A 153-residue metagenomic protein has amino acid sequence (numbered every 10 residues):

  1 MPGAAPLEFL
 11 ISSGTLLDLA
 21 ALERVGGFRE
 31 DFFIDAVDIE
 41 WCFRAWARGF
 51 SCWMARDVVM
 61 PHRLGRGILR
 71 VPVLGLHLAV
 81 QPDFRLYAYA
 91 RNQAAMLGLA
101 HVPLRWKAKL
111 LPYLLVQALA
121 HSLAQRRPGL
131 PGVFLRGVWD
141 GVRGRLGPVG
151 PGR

Functional and structural regions predicted by a protein language model:
M1-L17, R24: A recurrent flexible, glycine/aromatic-enriched loop bordering the glycosyltransferase active site that acts as
T15, A21-G26, D31-P61: A short, conserved alpha-helix in the catalytic core of glycosyltransferases
V37, R85, L130: Conserved acidic
A55-H77: Active-site donor/metal-binding and catalytic loop motifs of nucleotide-sugar-dependent glycosylation enzymes
G75-Y87: A short acidic, glycine-rich active-site loop that binds or catalyzes chemistry on phosphate/adenosine moieties
Y89-A94: A conserved mid-domain beta-alpha-beta active-site/ligand-binding segment of alpha/beta enzyme cores
G98-R153: Non-catalytic, C-terminal membrane-associated alpha-helical segments of glycosyltransferases
